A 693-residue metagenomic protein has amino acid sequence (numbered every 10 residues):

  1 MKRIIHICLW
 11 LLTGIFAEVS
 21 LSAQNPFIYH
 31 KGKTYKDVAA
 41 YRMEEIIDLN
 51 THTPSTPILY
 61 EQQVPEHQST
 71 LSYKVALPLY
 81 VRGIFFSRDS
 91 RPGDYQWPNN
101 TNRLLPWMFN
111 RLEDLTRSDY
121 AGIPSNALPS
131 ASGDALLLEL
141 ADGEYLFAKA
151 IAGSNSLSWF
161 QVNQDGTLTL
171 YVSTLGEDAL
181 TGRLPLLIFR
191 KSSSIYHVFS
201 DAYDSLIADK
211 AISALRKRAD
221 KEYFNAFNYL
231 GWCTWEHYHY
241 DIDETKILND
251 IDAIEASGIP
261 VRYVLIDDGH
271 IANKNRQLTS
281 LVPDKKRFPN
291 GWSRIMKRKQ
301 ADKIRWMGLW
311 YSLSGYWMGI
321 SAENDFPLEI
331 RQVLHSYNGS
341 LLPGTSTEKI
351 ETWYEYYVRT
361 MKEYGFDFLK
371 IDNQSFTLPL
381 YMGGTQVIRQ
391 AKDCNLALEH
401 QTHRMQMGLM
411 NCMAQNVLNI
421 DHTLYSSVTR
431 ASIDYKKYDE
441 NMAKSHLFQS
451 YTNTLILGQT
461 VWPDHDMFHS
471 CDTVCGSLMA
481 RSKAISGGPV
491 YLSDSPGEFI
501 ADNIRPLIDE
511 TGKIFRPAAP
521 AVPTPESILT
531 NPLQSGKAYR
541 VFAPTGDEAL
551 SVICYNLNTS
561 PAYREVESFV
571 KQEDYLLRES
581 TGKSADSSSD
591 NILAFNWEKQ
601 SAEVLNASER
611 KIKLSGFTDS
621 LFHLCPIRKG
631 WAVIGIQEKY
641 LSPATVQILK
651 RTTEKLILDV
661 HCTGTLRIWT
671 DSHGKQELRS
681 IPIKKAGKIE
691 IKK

Functional and structural regions predicted by a protein language model:
M1-N25: Bacterial Sec-dependent N-terminal signal peptides
N25-Y263, K285-F288, W306: Carbohydrate-recognition beta-sandwich/jelly-roll modules in extracellular/periplasmic carbohydrate-active proteins
L79-P92, D574-K599, W669-I681: Solvent-exposed beta-hairpin/edge-strand motifs
N225-I388: Aromatic-lined carbohydrate-binding/catalytic grooves of carbohydrate-active enzymes
W292-K299, R389-L409: Alpha-helix-loop-beta-strand connector modules within alpha/beta enzyme cores
W317-K362, L396-N503, V522-T530: Glycan-recognition surfaces
K483-S486, Y491, T530-D590, L621-K629 (+1 more regions): Carbohydrate-binding surface patches
L605-V646, L666-R667, K675-K693: C-terminal beta-strand-rich structural cap/linker in extracellular carbohydrate-active enzymes
